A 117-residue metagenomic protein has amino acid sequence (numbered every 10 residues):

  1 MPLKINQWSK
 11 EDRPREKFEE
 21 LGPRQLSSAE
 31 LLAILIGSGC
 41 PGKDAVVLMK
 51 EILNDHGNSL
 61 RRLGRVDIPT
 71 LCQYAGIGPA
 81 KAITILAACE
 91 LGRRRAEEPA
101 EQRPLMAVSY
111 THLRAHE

Functional and structural regions predicted by a protein language model:
M1-P69: Long, highly charged, low-complexity intrinsically disordered interaction regions that mediate electrostatic DNA/RNA
G22, K81-T84: Non-catalytic nucleic-acid-binding/docking modules located in mid-to-C-terminal regions of nucleic-acid enzymes
L31-S38, I83-E90, R94: Short, hydrophobic/amphipathic alpha-helical patches that form generic packing surfaces within helical domains
L63, R93-A96: HTH-adjacent hinge/linker in prokaryotic transcriptional regulators
Y74: Acidic-histidine catalytic/liganding microenvironments
A96-Y110: Long, charged amphipathic helices and adjacent flexible linkers at domain junctions
T111-E117: Conserved small/polar residues in nucleotide/adenosyl-binding loops
